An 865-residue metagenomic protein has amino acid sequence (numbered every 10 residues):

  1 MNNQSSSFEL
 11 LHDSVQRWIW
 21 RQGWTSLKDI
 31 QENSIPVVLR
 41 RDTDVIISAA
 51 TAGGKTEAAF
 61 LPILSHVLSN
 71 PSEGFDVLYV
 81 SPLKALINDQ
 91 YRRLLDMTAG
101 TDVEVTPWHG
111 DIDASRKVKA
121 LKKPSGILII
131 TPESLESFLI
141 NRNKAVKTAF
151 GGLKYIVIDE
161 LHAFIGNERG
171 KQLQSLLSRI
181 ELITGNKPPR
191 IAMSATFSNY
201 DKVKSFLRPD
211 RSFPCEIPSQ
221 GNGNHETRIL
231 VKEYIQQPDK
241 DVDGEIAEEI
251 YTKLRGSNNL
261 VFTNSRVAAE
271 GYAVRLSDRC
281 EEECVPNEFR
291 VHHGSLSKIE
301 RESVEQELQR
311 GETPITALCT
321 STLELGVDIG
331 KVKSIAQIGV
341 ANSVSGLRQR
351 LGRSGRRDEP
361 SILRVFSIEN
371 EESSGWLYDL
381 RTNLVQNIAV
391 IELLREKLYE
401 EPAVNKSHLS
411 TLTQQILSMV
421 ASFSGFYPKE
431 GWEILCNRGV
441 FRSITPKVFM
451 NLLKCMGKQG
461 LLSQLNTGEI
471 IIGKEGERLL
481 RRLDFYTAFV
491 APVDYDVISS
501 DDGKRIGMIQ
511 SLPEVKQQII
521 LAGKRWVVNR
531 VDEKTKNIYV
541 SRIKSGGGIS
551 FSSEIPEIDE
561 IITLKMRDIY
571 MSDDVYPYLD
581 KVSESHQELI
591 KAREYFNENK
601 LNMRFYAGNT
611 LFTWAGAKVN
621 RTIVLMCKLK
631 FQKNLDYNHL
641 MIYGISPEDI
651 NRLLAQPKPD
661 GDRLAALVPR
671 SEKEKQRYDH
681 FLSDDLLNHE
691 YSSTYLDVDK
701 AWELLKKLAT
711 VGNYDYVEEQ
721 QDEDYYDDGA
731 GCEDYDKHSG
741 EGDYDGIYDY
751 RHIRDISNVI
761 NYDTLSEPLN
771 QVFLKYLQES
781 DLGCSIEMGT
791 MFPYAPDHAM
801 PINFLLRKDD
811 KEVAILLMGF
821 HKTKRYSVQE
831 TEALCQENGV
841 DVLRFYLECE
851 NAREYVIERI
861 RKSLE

Functional and structural regions predicted by a protein language model:
N2-S48: Conserved pre-motif I regulatory segment
S65-D89, T184-K187: Conserved SF1/SF2 helicase motif Ia
D76-Q90, A192, I250-R279: Conserved strand-helix element at the start of the C-terminal RecA-like helicase core
G110-K154: Conserved helix/coil segment N-terminal to the catalytic DExD/H
E133-E136, N143-I183: SF2 helicase catalytic motif II
S178, P189-S265: Conserved interdomain linker/interface between the two RecA-like ATPase lobes of SF2 helicase motors
Q349-L398: Conserved segment of the helicase C-terminal RecA-like domain
K397-E514, I519-R525, R530-V531, A607-W614 (+2 more regions): C-terminal accessory/connector segments of nucleic-acid motor ATPases
